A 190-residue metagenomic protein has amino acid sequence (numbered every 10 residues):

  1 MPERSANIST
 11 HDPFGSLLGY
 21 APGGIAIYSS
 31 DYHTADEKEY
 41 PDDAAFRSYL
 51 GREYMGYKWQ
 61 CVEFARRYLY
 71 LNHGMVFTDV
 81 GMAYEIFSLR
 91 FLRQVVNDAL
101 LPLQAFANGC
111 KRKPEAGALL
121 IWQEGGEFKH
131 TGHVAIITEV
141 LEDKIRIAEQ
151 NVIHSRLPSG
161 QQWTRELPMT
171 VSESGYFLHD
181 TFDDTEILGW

Functional and structural regions predicted by a protein language model:
M1-F91: N-terminal capping segments
R4, K129-W190: Aromatic- and glycine-rich peptidoglycan recognition patches
G19, G23, I27-Y28, F106 (+2 more regions): Intrinsically disordered, low-complexity, compositionally biased regions/tails
Q60-R67, E115, I136, E186: Extracytoplasmic/secreted proteins, especially bacterial periplasmic and envelope-associated proteins
F87-V152: ...with weaker cross-activation on analogous glycine-rich loops/strands in unrelated enzymes
